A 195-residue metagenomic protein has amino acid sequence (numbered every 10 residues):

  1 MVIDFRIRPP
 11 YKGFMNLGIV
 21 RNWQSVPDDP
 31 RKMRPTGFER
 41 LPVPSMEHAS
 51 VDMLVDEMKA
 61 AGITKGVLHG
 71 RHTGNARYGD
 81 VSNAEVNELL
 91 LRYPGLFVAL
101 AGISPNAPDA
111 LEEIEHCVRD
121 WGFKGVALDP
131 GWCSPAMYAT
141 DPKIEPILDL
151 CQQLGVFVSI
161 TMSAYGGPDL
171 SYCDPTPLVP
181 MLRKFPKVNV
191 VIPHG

Functional and structural regions predicted by a protein language model:
M1-E145, L150: Mid-domain alpha/beta scaffold segments of enzyme catalytic cores
K124-G125, M137-G195: Catalytic pocket-lining loop regions of alpha/beta-barrel enzymes, especially the amidohydrolase/enolase/GH5 lineages
